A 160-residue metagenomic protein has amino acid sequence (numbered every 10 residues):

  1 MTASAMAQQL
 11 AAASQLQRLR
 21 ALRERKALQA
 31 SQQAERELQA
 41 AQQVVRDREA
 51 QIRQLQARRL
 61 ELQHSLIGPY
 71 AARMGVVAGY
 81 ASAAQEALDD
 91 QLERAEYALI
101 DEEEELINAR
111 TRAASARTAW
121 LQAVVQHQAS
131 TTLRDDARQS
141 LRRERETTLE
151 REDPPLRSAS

Functional and structural regions predicted by a protein language model:
M1-S160: Charge-rich amphipathic alpha-helical interaction elements
